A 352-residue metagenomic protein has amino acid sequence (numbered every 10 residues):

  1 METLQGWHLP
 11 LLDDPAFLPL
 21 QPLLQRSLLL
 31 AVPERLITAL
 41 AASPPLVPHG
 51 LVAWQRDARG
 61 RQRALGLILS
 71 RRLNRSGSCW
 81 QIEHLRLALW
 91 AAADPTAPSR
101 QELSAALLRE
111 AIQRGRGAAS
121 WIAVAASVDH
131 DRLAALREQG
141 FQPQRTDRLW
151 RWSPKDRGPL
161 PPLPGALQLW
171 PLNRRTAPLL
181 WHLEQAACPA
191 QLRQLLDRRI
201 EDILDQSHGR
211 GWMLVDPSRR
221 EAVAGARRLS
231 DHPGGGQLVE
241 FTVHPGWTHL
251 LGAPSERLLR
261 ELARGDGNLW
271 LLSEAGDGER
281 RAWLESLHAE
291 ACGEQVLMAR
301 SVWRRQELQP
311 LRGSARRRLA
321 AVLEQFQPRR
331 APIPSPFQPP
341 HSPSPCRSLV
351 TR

Functional and structural regions predicted by a protein language model:
M1-I68, Q139-G236: Amide-forming acyltransferase catalytic core, primarily the GNAT-like/NAT-type and related acyltransferase folds
L51, W80-E83, L108-I112, W121 (+6 more regions): Short, structured motif recognition centered on aromatic/hydrophobic residues
G77-P98, P233-T248, G252: Conserved acetyl-CoA binding element of GNAT-fold acetyltransferases
A93-Q113, E138, T248-A263: Conserved acetyl-CoA-binding loop-helix of GNAT-fold acetyltransferases
G115-A126, R264-A275: Conserved GNAT acetyl-CoA-binding A-motif
Q139-L160, N268-R352: Active-site/acyl-donor-binding loops of N-acyltransferases
P171-L172, W181, L262-R264, A275 (+1 more regions): Catalytic cores of nucleotide-enabled group-transfer and carboxylate-activating enzymes in metabolic and assembly-line
S218-W270: Intrinsically disordered, low-complexity segments enriched in Gly and acidic/Ser/Thr residues that form flexible
